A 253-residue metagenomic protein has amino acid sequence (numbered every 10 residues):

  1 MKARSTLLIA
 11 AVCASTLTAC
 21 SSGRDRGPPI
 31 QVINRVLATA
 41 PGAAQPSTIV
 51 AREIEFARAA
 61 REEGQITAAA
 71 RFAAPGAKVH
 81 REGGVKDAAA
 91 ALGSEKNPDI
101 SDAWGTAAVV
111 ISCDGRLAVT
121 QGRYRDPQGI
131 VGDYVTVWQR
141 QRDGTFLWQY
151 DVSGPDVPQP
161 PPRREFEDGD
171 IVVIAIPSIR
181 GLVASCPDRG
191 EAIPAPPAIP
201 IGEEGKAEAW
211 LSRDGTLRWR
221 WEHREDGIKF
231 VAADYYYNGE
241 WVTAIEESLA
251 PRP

Functional and structural regions predicted by a protein language model:
M1-L8: Bacterial N-terminal signal peptides that target proteins for export
L17-A19: C-terminal motif of bacterial Sec signal peptides marking the signal peptidase cleavage site
S21-I66, R71, P158-R189, P197-P200 (+2 more regions): Short, low-complexity N-terminal intrinsically disordered segments enriched in polar/charged residues
G27, V131-F166, G227-R252: Short beta-strand edge/turn micro-motifs at domain boundaries
S47-T48, A57-A60, A70, H80-G83 (+7 more regions): A structural feature that tracks compact, well-ordered secondary-structure segments with a strong bias toward
E62-G83, A88-A90: Short, well-ordered alpha-helical segments enriched in acidic and aromatic residues
K78, G84-K86, R125-P127, G154-V157: Solvent-exposed loop/turn segments at secondary-structure junctions within structured extracellular/periplasmic domains
L92-V135, S185-H223, E246-P253: Surface-exposed, charged secondary-structure patches
